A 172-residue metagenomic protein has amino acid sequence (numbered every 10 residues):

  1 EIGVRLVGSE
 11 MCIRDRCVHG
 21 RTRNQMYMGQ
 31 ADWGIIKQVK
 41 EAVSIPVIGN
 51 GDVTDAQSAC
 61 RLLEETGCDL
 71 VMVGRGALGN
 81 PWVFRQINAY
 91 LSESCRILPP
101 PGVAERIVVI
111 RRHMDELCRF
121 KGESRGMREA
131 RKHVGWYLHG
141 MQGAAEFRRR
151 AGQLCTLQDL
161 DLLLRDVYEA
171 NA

Functional and structural regions predicted by a protein language model:
E1-I13: Single conserved hydrophobic/aromatic residue that forms the stacking wall/gate of nucleotide- or nucleobase-binding
S9, G49, V53-V73, L78-V83: Catalytic cores of alpha/beta
R14, V43-V47, G67-D69: Short, well-ordered coil/turn segments that N-cap beta-strands
R16, V39, L62, G74 (+2 more regions): Conserved, mostly hydrophobic/aromatic
V18-M28: Glycine-rich, proline-tolerant flexible connector loops at the mouths of alpha/beta enzymes
M28, I36, N80-I97: C-terminal helical cap(s) of enzyme catalytic domains, especially alpha/beta-barrels
M28-D52: Alpha-helix-loop-beta-strand connector modules within alpha/beta enzyme cores
M114, C118-A172: C-terminal extensions of enzymes
